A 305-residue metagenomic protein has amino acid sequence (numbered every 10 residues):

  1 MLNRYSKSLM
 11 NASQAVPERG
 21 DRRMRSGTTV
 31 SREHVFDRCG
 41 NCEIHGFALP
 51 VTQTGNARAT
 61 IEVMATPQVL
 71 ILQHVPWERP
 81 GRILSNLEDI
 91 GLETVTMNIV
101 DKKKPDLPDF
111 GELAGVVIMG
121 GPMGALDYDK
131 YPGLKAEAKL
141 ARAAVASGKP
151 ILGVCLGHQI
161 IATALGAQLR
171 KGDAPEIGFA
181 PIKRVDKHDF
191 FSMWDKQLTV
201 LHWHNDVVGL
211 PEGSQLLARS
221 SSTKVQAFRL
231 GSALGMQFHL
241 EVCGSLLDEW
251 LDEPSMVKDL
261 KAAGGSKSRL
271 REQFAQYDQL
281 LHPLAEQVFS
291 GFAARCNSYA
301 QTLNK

Functional and structural regions predicted by a protein language model:
N3-S8, S13, R19, R23-S26: Low-acidity, Ser/Thr- and Arg-rich intrinsically disordered low-complexity segments
V35-R38, I44-A48, T52: Targeting/processing segments of secretory and organellar proteins
I44, A59-T60: Short, positively charged and aromatic/hydrophobic N-terminal segments
A65-L70: Extreme N-terminal starter segment of soluble prokaryotic enzymes
L84-L152: Flexible gly/pro-rich beta->alpha loop and the following alpha-helix that scaffold active-site loops
A144-Q168: Catalytic nucleophile loop
L165-L247: Pocket-forming structural segment of enzyme catalytic cores
V242-K305: Acyltransferase
